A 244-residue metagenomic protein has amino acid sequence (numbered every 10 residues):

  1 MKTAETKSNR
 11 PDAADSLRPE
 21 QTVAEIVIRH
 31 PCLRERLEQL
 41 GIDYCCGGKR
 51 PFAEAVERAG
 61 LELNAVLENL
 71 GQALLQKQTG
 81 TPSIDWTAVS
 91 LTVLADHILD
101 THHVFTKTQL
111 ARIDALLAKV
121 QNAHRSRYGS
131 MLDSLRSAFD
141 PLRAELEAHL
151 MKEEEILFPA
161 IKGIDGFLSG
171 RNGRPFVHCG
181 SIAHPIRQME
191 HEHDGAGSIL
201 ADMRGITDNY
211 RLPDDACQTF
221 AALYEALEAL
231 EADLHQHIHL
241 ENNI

Functional and structural regions predicted by a protein language model:
M1-I244: Small-residue-biased structural context
